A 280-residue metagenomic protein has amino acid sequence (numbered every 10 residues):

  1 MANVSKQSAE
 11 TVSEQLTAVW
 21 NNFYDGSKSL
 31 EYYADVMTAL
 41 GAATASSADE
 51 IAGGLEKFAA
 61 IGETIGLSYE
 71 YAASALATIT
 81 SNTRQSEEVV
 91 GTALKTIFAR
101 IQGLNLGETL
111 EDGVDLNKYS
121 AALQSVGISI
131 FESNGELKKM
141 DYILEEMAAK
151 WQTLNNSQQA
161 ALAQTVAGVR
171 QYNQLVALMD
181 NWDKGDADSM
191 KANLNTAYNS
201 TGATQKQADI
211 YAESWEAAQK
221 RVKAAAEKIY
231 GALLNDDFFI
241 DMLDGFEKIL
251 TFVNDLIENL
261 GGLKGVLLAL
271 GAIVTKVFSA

Functional and structural regions predicted by a protein language model:
M1-A43, E50-K57, S68-K248, F252 (+2 more regions): Alpha-helical architecture feature
G62-S68: Charged, solvent-exposed structural "stalk/scaffold" segments of large extracytoplasmic/peripheral assemblies
